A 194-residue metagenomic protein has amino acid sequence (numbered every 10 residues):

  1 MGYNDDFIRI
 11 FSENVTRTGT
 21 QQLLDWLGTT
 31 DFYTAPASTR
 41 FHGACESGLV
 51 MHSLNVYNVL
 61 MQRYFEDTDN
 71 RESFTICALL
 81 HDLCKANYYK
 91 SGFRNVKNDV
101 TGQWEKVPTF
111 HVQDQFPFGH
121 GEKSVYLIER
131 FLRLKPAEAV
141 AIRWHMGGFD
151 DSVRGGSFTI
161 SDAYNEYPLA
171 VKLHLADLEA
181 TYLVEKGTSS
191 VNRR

Functional and structural regions predicted by a protein language model:
M1, V191-R194: Short intrinsically disordered terminal tails
M1-A35: Non-catalytic interface/linker regions that flank or bridge core catalytic/transmembrane domains
I8, S12, Y57, M61 (+1 more regions): Amphipathic alpha-helical segments within well-ordered protein domains
S12-E13, F32-C45, R130: Short low-complexity stretches enriched in small and charged residues
Q22-T29, H42-L54: All-alpha helical catalytic cores of prenyl diphosphate-utilizing isoprenoid enzymes
T39-G43, M51, Q62-N192: Divalent metal-dependent catalytic cores for phosphoryl transfer on phosphate-bearing substrates
